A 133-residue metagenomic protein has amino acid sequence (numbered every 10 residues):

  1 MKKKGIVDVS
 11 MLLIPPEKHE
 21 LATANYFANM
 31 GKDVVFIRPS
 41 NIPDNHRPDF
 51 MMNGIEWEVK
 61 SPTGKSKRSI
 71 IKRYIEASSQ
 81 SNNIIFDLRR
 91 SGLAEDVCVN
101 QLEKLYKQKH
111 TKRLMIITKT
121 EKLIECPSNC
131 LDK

Functional and structural regions predicted by a protein language model:
M1-D33, P62-K133: Metal-dependent nuclease catalytic core centered on acidic motifs
N29-P43, R47-D49: A short acidic/basic microdomain associated with nuclease active sites
N45, M52, S79-S81: Short connector loops at helix/strand junctions that flank enzyme active sites, especially segments positioning acidic
F50-T63: Conserved catalytic cores of phosphodiester-cleaving nucleases, focusing on short active-site segments
